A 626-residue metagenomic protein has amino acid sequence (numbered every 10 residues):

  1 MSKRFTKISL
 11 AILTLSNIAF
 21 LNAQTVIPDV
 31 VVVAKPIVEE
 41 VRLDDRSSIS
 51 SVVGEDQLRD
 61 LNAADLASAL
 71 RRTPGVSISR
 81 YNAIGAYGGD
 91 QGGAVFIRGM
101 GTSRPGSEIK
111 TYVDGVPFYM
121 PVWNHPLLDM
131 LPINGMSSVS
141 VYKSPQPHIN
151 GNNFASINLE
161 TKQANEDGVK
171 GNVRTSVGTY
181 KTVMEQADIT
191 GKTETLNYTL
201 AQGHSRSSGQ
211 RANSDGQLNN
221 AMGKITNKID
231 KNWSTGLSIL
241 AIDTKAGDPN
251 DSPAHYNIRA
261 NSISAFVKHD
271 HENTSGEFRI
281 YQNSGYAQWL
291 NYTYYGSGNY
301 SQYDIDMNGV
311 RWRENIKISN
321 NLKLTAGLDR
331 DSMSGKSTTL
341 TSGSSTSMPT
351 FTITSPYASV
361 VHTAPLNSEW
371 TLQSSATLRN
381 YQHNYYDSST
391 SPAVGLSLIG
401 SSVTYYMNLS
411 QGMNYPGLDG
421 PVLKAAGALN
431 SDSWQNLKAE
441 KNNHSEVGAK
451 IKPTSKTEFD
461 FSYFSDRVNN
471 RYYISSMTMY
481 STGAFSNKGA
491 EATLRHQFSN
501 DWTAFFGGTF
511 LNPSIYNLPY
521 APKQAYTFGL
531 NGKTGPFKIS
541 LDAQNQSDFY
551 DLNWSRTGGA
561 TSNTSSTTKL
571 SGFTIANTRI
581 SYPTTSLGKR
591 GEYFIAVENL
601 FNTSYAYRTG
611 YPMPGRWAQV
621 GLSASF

Functional and structural regions predicted by a protein language model:
T6-S9, N227-I229, T235, M407 (+3 more regions): Conserved C-terminal beta-signal and adjacent last beta-strands/turns of outer-membrane beta-barrel proteins
V30-L61, G89-A94, M222: N-terminal periplasmic "start-of-domain" segments of outer-membrane beta-barrel proteins
A67, R71-V116: Extracytoplasmic beta-strand/coil segments of soluble accessory domains associated with Gram-negative outer-membrane
F118, D129-N172: A beta-strand signature from Gram-negative outer-membrane beta-barrel systems, especially the internal plug domain
V177-R206, Q210-K245, S252-E277, Q282 (+3 more regions): Transmembrane beta-barrel wall of Gram-negative outer-membrane proteins
L196, E277-N291, G335, I399-S410 (+4 more regions): Membrane-embedded beta-barrel scaffold of Gram-negative outer-membrane proteins
D230, S342-R467, N500, N531: Structural signature of Gram-negative outer-membrane beta-barrels, strongest in the C-terminal barrel of TonB-dependent
N320, L324, H362-E369, Q373 (+4 more regions): Gram-negative outer-membrane beta-barrel transporters
